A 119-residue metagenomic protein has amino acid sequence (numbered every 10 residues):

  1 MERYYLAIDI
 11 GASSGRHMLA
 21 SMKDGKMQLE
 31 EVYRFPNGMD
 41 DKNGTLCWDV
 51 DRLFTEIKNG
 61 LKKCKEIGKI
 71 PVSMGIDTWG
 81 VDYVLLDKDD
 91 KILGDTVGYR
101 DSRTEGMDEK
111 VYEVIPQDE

Functional and structural regions predicted by a protein language model:
M1-D95, E105-G106: N-terminal glycine/serine-rich phosphate-binding loop of ATP-dependent small-molecule kinases, especially carbohydrate
R100-E119: Glycine-rich phosphate-binding loop plus the immediately following alpha-helix
